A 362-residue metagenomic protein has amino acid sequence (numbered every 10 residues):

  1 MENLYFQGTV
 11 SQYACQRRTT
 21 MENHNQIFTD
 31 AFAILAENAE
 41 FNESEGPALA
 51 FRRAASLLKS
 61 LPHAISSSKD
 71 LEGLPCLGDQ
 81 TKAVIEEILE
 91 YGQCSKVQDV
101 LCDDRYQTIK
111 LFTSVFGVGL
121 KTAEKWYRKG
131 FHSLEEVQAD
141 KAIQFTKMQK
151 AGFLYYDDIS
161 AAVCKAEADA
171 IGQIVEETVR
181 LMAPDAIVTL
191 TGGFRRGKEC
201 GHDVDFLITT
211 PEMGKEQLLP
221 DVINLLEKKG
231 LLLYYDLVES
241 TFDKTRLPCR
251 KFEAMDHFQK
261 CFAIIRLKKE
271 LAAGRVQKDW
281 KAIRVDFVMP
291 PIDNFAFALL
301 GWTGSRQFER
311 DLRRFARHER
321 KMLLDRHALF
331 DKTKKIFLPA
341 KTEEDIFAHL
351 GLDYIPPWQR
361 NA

Functional and structural regions predicted by a protein language model:
M1-M21, K278, I346-L350, P357: Eukaryotic intrinsically disordered, low-complexity regulatory regions
Y5, E22, A48-F194, K198-H202 (+6 more regions): Accessory alpha-helical DNA-binding modules that contact the DNA backbone or grooves
S11-H63: Double-stranded DNA-binding cores of transcription factors and transposases
R17, A36-A39, T122, S160 (+1 more regions): Residue-level detector of alpha-helix boundaries and kinks
F41-N42, S95-Q98, G301-W302: Short, polar/flexible loop-turn hinges at active-site or ligand-entry regions and domain interfaces
I264-K268: Active-site beta-strand termini and strand-to-loop segments that position acidic
K269-A362: Catalytic cores of NTP-dependent nucleotidyl/adenyl transfer enzymes across multiple folds
